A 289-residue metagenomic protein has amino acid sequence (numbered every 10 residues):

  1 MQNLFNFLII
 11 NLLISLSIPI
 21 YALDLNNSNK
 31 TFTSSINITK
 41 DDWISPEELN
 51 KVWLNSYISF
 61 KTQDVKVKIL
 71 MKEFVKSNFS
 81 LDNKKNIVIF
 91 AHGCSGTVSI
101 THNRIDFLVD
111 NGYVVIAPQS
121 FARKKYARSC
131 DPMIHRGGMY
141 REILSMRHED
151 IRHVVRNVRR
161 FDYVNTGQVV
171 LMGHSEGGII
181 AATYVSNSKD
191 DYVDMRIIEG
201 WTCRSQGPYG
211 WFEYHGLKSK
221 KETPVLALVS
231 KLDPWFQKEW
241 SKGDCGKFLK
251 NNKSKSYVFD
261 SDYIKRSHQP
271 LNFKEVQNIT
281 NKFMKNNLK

Functional and structural regions predicted by a protein language model:
M1-L8: Bacterial N-terminal signal peptides that target proteins for export
L8-L16: Bacterial N-terminal signal peptides
Y21-S77: An N-terminal hydrophobic leader/cap segment in hydrolases
V52-V164: Serine-hydrolase catalytic machinery in alpha/beta-hydrolase-like enzymes
F90-C94, S175, S230: Glycine-rich His-Gly loop
V154-S219: Primarily recognizes the serine-hydrolase "nucleophile elbow" in alpha/beta-hydrolase and SGNH/GDSL folds
M195-F259: The feature captures the conserved acid-bearing segment of alpha/beta-hydrolase catalytic domains
N252-K289: C-terminal catalytic histidine-bearing segment of alpha/beta-hydrolase fold enzymes
